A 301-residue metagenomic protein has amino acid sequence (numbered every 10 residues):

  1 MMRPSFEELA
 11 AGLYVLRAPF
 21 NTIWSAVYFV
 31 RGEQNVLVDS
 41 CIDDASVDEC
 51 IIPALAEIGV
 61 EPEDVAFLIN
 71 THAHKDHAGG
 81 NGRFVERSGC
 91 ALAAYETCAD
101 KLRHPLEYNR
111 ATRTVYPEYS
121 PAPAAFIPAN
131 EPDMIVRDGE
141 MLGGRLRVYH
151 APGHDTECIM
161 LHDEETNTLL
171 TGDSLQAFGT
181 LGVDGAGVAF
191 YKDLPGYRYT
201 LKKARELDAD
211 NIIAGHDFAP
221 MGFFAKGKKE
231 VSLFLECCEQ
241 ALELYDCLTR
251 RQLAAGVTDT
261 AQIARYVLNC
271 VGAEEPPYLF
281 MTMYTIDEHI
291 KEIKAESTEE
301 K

Functional and structural regions predicted by a protein language model:
M2-F6, Q34, A66, G79 (+2 more regions): A structural signal for the main folded, soluble domain(s) of proteins
R3-I58, L161-S174: Conserved beta-strand hairpin/beta-sheet module of binuclear metal-dependent hydrolase folds, prominently
L9, R87-S88, D208: Short, structured coil segments at secondary-structure junctions
A18-P19, F126, E131-D133, H150-P152: Short Gly/Pro-enriched turn/cap motifs at secondary-structure boundaries
I42-D44, R147-P152, T156-E236, Q240-E243: Metallo-beta-lactamase
S46-D48, P53-L142: Active-site HxH/HxHxD metal-binding segment of metal-dependent hydrolases
T71-H77, H154, H216, H289: Histidine-centered divalent metal-coordination motifs
C247-K301: C-terminal regulatory/interaction regions
